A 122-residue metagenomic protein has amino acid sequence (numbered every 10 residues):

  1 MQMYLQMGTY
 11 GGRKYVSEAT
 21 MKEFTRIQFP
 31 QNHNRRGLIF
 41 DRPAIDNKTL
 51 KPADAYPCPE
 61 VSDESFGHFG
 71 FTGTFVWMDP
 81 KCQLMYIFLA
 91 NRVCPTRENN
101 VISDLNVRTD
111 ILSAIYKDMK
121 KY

Functional and structural regions predicted by a protein language model:
M1-Y122: Catalytic loop of the DD-peptidase/beta-lactamase superfamily, centered on the K-T-G motif and neighboring
